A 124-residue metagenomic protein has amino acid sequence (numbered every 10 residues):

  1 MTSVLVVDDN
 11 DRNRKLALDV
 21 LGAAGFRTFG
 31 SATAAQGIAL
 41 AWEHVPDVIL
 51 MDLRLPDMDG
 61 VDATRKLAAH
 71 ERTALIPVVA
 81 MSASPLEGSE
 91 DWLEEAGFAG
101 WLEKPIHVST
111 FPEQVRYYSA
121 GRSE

Functional and structural regions predicted by a protein language model:
D8, L55: Conserved acidic carboxylate
K15-A23: Charged docking surfaces used in two-component/phosphorelay signaling
A24, G60, L93-L102: As written
G25-A32, L40, L102: Short hydrophobic/Thr-rich beta-strand motif most characteristic of the beta2 strand and flanking loop of CheY-like
T33-Q36, D59-R65: Acidic catalytic/metal-coordinating carboxylates
D52, S82: Active-site residues of response regulator receiver
P56, L86: The feature encodes the CheY-like receiver
I106-V115: C-terminal output helix
